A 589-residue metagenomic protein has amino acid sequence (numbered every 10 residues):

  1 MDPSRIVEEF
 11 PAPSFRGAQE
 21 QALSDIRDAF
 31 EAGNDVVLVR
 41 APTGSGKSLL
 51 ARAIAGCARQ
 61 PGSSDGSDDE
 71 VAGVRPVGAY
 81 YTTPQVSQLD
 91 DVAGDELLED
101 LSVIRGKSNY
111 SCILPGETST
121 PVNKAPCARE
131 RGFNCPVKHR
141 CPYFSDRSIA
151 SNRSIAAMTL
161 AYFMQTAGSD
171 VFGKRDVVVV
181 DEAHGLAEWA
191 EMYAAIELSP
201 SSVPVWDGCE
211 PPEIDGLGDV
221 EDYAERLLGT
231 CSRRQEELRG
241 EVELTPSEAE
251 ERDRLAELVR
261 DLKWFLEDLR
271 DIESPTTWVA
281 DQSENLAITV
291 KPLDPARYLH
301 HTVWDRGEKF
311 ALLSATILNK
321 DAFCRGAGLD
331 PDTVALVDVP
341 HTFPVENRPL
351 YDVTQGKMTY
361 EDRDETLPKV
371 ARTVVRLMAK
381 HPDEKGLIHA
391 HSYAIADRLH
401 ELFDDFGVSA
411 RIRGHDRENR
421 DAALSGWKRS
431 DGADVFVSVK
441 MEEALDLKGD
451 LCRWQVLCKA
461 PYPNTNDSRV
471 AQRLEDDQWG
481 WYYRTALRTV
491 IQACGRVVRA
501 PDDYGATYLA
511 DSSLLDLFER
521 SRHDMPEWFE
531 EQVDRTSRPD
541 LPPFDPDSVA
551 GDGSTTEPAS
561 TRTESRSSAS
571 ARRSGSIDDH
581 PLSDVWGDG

Functional and structural regions predicted by a protein language model:
D2-P11, F15, S24-I26, F30-T43 (+5 more regions): Conserved coupling segment at the C-terminus of the helicase ATP-binding
G33-V39, L50-L97: Conserved SF1/SF2 helicase motif Ia
A79-T83, I155-T159, V179-V180, K309-S314 (+1 more regions): Structural recognition of the conserved hydrophobic beta-strand(s) that form the central parallel beta-sheet of P-loop
R105-Y110, V137-H139, L160-Y162, A390-I395 (+2 more regions): Conserved helicase motor
N134-D176, A423, V437-E442: Conserved RecA-like ASCE ATPase "motif II neighborhood" in helicase/translocase motors
R153, L160-A161, E182-L186, A190 (+1 more regions): Conserved Walker B
T354-D364, N419-L517: Conserved RecA-like P-loop NTPase helicase motor core
Y462-Q492, A500-G589: Helicase C-terminal subdomain and adjacent C-terminal extension
